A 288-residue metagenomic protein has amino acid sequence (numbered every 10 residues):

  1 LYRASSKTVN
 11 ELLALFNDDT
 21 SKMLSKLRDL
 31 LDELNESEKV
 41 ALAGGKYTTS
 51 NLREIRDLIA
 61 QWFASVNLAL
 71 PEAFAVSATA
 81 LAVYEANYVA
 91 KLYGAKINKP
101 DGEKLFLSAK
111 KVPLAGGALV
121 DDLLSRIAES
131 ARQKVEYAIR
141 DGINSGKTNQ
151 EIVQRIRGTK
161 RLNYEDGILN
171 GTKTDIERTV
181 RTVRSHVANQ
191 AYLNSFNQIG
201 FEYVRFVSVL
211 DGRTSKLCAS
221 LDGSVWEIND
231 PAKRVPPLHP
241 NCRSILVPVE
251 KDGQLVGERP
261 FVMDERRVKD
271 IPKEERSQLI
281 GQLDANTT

Functional and structural regions predicted by a protein language model:
L1-E165, D252-T288: N-terminal leader/targeting and assembly helices and adjacent pre-domain segments
Y164-M263: Acidic, glycine-rich two-metal-ion catalytic cores of nucleic acid-processing enzymes
